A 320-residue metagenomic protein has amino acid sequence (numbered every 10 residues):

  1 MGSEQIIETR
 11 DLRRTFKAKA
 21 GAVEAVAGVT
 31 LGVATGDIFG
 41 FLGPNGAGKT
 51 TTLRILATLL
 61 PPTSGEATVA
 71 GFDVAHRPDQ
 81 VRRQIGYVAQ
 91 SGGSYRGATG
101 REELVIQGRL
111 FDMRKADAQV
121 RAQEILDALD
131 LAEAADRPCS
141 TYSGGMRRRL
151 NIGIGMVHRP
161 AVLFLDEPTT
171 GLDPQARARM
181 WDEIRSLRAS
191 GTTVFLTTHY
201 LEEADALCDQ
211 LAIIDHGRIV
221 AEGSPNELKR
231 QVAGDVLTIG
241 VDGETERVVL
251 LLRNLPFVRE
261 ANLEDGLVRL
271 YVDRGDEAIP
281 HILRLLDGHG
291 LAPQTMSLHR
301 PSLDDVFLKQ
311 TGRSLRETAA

Functional and structural regions predicted by a protein language model:
E4-T9, R14-A221: ABC transporter nucleotide-binding domains
R14, L31, I239-V241, L270 (+1 more regions): Preference for bulky hydrophobic residues occupying beta-strand positions in well-ordered beta-sheet regions
E66, P138, V236, E260-N262 (+1 more regions): Residues at or immediately flanking beta-strands
R82, L126, K229, V249 (+2 more regions): Conserved protein kinase catalytic domain
W181-D273: ABC transporter nucleotide-binding domain
R274-A320: C-terminal coupling/interaction segments
